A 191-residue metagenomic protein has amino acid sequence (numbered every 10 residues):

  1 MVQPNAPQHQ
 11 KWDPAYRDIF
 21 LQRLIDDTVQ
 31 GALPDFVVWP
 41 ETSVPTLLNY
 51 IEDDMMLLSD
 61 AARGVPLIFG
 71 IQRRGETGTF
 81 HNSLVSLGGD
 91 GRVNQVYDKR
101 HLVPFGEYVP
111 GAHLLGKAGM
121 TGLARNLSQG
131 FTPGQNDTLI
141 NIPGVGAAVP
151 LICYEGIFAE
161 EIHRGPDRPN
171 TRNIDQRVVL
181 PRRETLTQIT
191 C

Functional and structural regions predicted by a protein language model:
M1-C191: Enzyme catalytic cores with a strong preference for nitrogen-chemistry domains
